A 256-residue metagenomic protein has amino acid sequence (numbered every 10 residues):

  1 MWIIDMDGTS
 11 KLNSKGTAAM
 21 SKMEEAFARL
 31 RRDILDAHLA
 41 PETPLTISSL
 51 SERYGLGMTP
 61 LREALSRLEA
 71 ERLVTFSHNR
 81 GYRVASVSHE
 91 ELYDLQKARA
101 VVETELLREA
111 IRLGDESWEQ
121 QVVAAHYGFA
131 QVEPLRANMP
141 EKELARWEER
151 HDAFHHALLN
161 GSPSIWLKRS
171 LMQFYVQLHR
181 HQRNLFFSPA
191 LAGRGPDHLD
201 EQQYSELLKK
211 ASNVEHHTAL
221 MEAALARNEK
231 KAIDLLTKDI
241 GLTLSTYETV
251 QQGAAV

Functional and structural regions predicted by a protein language model:
M1-R112, T249-V256: Short linear motifs at protein or domain termini
G8, S86-P163, S212, H216-A224: All-alpha effector-binding/dimerization core of bacterial HTH-type transcriptional repressors
M20-E24, E119, L144, K168 (+3 more regions): Short, structured helix-loop boundary elements
D33, A37, F129-V132, R136 (+4 more regions): A short secondary-structure junction motif
Y93-Q96, K168, I233, T237: Short amphipathic alpha-helical segments with heptad-repeat character
A98-I111, D152-Q203: Hydrophobic, amphipathic alpha-helical faces that serve as interaction scaffolds
A124-A125, Q173-Q177, L235-D239: Short acidic/histidine-centered micro-motifs embedded in hydrophobic/aromatic stretches that mark compact functional
N184-V256: C-terminal all-alpha effector/ligand-binding and dimerization domain of prokaryotic HTH-type transcriptional repressors
